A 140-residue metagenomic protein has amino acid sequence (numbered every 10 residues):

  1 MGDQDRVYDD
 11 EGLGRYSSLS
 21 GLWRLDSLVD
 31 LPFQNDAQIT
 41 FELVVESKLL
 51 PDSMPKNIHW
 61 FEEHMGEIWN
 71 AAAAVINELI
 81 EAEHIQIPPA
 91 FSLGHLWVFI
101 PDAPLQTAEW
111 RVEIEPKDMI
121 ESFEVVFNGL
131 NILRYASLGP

Functional and structural regions predicted by a protein language model:
M1-A82, Q86: Long, contiguous N-terminal structural blocks used for assembly/anchoring
M1-V29, I87-P88, H95-P140: Acidic, proline/glycine-rich low-complexity IDRs
N35, M54, F91-S92, P104: A generic alpha-helix propensity feature with a strong bias for hydrophobic helices
